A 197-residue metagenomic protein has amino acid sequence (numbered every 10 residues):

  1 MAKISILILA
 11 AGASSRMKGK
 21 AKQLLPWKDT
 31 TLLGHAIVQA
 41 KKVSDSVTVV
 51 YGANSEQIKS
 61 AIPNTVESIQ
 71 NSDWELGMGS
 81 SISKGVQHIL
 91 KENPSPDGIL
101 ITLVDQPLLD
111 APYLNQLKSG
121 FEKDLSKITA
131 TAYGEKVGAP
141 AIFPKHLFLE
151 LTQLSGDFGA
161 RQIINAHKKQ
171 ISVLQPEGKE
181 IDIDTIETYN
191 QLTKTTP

Functional and structural regions predicted by a protein language model:
A2, I6, L149, Q153-P197: Conserved alpha/beta core of the MobA/IspD/sugar-nucleotide pyrophosphorylase nucleotidyltransferase superfamily
A2-G52: N-terminal glycine-rich phosphate-binding loop and ensuing alpha1 helix
I8, A21, L33, G85 (+3 more regions): Residue-level signal for inorganic ion chemistry
G19-K22, W27-T31, A53, I69-S80 (+5 more regions): Residues at secondary-structure transition points
Q23, E67, Q170-S172: Conserved beta-strand segments of alpha/beta enzyme cores
G34-G98, P112: Conserved N-terminal catalytic core of the sugar/cofactor nucleotidyltransferase
L76-K145, L149: Conserved beta-loop-beta/alpha segment of the NTase-like Rossmann-fold superfamily that binds/positions NTPs
